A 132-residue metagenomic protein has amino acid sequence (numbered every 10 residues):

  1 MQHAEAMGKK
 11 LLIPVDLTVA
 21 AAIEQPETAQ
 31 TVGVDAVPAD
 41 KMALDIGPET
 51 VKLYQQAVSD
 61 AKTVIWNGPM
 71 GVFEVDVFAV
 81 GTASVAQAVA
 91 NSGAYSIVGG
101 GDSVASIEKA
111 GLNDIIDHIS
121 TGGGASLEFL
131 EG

Functional and structural regions predicted by a protein language model:
M1-G132: Active-site loop-to-helix "anion-binding N-cap" substructures in soluble metabolic enzymes
